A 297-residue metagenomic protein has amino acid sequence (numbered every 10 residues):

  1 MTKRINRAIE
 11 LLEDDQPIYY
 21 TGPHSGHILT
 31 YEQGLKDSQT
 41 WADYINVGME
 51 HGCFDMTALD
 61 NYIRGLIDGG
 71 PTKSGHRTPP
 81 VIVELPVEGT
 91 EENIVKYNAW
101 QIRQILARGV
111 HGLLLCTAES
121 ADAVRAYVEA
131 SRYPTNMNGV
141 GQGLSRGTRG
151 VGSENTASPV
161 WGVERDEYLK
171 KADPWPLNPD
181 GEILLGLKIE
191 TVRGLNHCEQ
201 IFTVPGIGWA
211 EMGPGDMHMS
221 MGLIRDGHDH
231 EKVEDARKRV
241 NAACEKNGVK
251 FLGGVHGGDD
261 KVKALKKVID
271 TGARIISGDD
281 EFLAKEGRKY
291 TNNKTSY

Functional and structural regions predicted by a protein language model:
M1-Y297: Expand to "…catalyze enediolate/carbanion chemistry for C-C bond making/breaking, isomerization, decarboxylation
